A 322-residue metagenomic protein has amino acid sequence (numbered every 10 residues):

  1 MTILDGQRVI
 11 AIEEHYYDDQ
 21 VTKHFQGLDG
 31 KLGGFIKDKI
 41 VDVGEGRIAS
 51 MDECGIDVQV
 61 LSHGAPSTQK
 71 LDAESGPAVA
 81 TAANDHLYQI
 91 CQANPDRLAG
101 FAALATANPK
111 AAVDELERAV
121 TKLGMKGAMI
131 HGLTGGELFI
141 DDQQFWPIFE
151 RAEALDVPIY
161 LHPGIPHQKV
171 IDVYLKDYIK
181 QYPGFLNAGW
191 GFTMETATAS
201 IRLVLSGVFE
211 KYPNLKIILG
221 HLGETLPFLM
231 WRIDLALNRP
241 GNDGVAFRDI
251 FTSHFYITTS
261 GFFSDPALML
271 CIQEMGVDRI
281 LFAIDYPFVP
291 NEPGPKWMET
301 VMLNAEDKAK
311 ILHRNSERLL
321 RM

Functional and structural regions predicted by a protein language model:
M1-I12, Y16-V58, D85-A93, D114-R118 (+6 more regions): Mid-to-C-terminal alpha-helical segments outside catalytic/metal-binding sites
G6, H15-V41, L71, H167-M194 (+1 more regions): Active-site gating loops and adjacent loop-to-helix segments of metal-dependent hydrolytic enzymes
I10-E14, Q59-L61, A99-A102, A128-I130 (+4 more regions): Hydrophobic faces of well-ordered beta-strands that scaffold small-molecule active sites in alpha/beta enzyme cores
Y17-Q20, S67-Q69, A107-A111, G136 (+4 more regions): Active-site environment of divalent metal-dependent phosphoester hydrolases
D42-G46, Q143, P147, S200-L203 (+1 more regions): Short, conserved clusters of charged catalytic residues that mark active-site and nucleotide-handling motifs
D57, S62-A199, S206: Active-site gating/metal-coordination segments in enzymes
L123-K126, E153-P158, Y212-N214, F251-Y256 (+1 more regions): Glycine-enriched alpha-helix->loop->beta-strand junction motifs that scaffold or abut catalytic
V204-I250: Aromatic-lined glycan-binding groove of carbohydrate-active enzymes
